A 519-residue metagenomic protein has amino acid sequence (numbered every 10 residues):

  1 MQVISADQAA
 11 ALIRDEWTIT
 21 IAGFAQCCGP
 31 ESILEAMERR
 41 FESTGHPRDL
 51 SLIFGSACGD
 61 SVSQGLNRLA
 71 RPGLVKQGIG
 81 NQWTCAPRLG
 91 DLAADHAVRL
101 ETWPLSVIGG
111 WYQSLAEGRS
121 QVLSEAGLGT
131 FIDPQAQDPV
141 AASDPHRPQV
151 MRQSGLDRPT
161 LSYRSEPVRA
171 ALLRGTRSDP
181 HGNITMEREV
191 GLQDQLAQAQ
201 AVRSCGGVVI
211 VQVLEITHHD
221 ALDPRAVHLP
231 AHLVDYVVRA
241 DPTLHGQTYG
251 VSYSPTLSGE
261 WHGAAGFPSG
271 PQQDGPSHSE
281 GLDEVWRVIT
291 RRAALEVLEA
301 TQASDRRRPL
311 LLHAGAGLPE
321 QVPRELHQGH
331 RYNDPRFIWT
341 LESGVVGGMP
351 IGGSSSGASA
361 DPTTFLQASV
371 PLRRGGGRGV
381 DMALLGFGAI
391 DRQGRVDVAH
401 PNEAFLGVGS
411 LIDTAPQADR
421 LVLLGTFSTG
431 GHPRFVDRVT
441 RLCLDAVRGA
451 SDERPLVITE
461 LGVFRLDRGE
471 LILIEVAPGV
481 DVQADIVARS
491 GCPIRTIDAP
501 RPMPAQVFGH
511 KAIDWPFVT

Functional and structural regions predicted by a protein language model:
M1-G45, S51, P255-L311, G329-H330 (+1 more regions): N-terminal glycine-/serine-/threonine-rich phosphate-binding loop
Q2-A11, A25-E42, I53, G59-A70 (+2 more regions): Conserved phosphate- and dinucleotide-binding cores of soluble alpha/beta proteins, encompassing both enzyme active
T20-G29, F54-S56, H313-Q321, S343: Glycine-rich beta-strand-to-loop/alpha-helix junction loops that act as flexible
R71, I289-E299, E342, I351-G352 (+1 more regions): Amphipathic repeat-derived elements
E125-A126, H313, Q321-P362: Anionic-ligand anchoring segments at beta-strand to alpha-helix junctions in alpha/beta enzyme folds, i.e., glycine
A197-Q198, R292, E296, Q321-V322: Short, hydrophobic/aromatic alpha-helical segments in well-folded domains
